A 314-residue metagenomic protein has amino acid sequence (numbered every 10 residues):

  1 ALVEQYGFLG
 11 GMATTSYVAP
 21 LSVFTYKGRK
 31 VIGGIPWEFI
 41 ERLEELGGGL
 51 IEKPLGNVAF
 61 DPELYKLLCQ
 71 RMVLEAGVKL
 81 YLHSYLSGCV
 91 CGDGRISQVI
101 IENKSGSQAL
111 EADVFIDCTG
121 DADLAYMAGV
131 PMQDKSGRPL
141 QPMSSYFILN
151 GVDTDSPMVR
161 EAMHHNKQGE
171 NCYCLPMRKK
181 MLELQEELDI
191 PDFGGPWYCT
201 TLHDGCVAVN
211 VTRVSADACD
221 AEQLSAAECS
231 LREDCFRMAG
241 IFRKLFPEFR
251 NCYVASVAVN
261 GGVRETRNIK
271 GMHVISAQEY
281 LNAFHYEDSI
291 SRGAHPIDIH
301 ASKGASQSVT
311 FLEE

Functional and structural regions predicted by a protein language model:
A1: Conserved beta-strand positions in the Rossmann-like core of class I SAM-dependent methyltransferases
E4-G88, G92, P142: Conserved N-terminal/central alpha/beta ligand/cofactor-binding core
M12, N103, S107-V114, C118-E314: Flavin (FAD/FMN)-binding glycine-rich loop and adjacent Rossmann-like elements that form
L82, R95, E248-R250: Short, basic and Ser/Thr-rich N-terminal targeting/leader segments
D93-V99: Short, hydrophobic/aromatic-rich segments at coil-to-beta transitions
